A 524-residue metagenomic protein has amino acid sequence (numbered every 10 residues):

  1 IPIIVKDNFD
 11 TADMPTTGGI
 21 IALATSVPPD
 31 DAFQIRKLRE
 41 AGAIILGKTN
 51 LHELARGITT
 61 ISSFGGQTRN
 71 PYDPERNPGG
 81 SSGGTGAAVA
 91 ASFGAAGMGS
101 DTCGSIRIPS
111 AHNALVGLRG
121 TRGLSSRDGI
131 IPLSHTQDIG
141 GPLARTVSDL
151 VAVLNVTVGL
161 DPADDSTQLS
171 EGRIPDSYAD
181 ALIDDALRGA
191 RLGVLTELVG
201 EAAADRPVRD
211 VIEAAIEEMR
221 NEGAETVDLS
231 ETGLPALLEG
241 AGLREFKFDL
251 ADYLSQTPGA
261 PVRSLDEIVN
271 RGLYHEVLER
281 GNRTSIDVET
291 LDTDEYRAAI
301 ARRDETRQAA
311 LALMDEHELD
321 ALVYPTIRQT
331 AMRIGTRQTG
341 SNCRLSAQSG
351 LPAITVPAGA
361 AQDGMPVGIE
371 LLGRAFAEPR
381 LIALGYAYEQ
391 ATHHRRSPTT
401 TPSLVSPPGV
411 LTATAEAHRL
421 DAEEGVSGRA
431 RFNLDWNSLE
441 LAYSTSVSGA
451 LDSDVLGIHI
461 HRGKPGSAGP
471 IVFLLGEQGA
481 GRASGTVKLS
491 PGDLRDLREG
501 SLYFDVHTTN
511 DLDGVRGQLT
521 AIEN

Functional and structural regions predicted by a protein language model:
I1-C103, T121, I139, A144-R145 (+4 more regions): Gly/Ser-rich catalytic/binding loops embedded in alpha/beta enzyme cores
I1-G18, A181, A186-E197, R244-L311 (+1 more regions): Short helix-loop capping/hinge segments that flank enzyme active sites or metal/cofactor-binding pockets
I3, F9-P15, Q137-I139, D165-A251 (+1 more regions): Gly/Ser-rich, acidic/histidine-flanked active-site/gating loops
T16-A24, A202-R206, A331-R337: Glycine/threonine-rich flexible loop motifs
E40, A91-G193, E201, E213 (+2 more regions): Structural helix-boundary/capping segments
S170, R297, H317, T326-R344: Short, surface-exposed loop/helix-turn segments at secondary-structure junctions that function as lids/hinges flanking
S406-I458, R462-N524: Metal-centered catalytic cores of metalloenzymes
